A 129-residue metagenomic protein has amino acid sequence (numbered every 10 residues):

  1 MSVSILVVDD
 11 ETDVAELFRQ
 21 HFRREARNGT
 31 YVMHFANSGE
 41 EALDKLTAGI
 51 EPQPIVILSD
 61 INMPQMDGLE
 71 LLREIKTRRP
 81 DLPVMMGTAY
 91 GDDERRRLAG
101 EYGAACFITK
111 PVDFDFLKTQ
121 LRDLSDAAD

Functional and structural regions predicted by a protein language model:
T12-F35: Two-component/phosphorelay signaling modules centered on CheY-like receiver
F35-T47, G68: Helix N-cap/capping motif at the beta->alpha junctions
E51-L58: Active-site beta3 strand of CheY-like receiver
M63: Receiver (REC) domain active-site loop signature in two-component systems and cognate sites in sensor histidine kinases
E70, Y90-I108, F116-T119: Alpha4 helix (beta4-alpha4-beta5 surface) of REC/receiver domains from two-component response regulators
D113: Receiver (REC) domain switch/active-site region of two-component response regulators
L117-D129: Receiver (REC) domain switch/output surface
